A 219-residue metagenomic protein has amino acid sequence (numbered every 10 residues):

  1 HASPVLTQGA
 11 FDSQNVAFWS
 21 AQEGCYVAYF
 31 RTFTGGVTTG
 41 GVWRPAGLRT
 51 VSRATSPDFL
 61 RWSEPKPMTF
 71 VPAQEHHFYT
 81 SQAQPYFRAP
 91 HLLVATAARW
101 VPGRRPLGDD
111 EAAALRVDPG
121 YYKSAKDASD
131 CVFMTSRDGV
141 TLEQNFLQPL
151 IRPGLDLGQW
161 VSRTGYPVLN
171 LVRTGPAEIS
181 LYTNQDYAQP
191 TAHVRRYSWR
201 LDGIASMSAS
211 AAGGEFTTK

Functional and structural regions predicted by a protein language model:
H1-K219: Carbohydrate-active catalytic/glycan-binding domains of CAZyme proteins, especially the secreted or lumenal ectodomains
